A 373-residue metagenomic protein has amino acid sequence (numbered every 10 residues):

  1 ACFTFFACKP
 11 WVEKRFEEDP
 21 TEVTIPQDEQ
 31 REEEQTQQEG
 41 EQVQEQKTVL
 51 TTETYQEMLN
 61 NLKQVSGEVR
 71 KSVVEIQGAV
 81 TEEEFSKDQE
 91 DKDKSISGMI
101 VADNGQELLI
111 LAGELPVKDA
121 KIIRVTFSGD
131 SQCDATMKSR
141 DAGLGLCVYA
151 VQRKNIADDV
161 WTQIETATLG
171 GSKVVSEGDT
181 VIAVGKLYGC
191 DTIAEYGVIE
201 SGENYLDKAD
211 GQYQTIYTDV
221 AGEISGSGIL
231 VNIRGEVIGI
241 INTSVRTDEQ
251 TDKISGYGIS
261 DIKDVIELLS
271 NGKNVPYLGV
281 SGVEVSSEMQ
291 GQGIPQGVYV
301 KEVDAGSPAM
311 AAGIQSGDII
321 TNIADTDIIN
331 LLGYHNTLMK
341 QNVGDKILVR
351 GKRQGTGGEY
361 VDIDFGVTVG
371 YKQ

Functional and structural regions predicted by a protein language model:
A1-F85, R124, A157-V160, Q373: N-terminal targeting leaders that route proteins to membranes or the secretory/organellar pathways
F5, Q77, E107-G113, V174-L187 (+4 more regions): Active-site-proximal beta-strands of protease catalytic cores
W11-E17, D103-C147, V151-K154: Catalytic-histidine neighborhood of serine endopeptidases, predominantly the chymotrypsin-like S1/PA family
K47-E53, T180, I240-S287, G370-Q373: Interdomain regulatory linker/hinge segments that flank or connect interaction modules in polarity/junction/synaptic
Q56-K63, V80-E107, A112-G113, Q132-D134 (+4 more regions): A conserved glycine-rich beta-strand in the N-terminal activation segment of trypsin-fold
I100, T136-K138, I156-C190, D219-G222 (+3 more regions): Active-site substrate-binding loop(s) of clan PA
K154-T166, I193-S255, E284-D304: Active-site region of chymotrypsin-like
S270-T337, D345, R350-Q373: PDZ/PDZ-like groove recognition
